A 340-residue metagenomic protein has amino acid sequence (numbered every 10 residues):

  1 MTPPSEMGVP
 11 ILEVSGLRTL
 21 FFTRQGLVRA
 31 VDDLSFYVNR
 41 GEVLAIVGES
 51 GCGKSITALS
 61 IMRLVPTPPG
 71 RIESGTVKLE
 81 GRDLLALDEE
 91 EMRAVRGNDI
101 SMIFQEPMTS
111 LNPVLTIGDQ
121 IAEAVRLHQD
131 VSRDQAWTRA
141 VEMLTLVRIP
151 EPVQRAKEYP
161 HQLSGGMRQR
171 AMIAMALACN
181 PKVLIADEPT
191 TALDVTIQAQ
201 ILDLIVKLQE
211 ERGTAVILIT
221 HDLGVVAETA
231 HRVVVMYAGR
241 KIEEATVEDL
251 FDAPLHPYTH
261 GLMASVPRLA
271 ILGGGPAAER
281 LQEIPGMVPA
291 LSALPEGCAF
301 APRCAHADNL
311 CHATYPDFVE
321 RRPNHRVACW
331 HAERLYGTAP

Functional and structural regions predicted by a protein language model:
G8, T246-P340: Charged, flexible cofactor/metal-binding loops and thiol motifs
E49, I185-P189, L193-P276: P-loop NTP-binding/switch modules centered on Walker-like glycine-rich loops
I72-D83: Conserved ABC transporter NBD signature motif
R82-D83, Q135-Q154, M263-A264: Conserved ABC ATPase "signature" region
E158-L163, M167: Conserved ABC ATPase signature
A178-K182: A short, proline-enriched helix->beta-strand linker immediately N-terminal to the Walker B motif in ABC-type P-loop
